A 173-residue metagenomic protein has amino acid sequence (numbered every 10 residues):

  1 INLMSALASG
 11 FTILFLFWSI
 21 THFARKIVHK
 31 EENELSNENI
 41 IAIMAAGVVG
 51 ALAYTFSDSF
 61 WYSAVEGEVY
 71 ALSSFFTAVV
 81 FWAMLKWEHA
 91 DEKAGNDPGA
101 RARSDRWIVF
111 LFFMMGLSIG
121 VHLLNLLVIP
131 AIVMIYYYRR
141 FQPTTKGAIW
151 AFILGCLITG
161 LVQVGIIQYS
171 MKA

Functional and structural regions predicted by a protein language model:
L3, M44-V49, I108-V109, I149 (+1 more regions): Hydrophobic alpha-helical transmembrane segments
L3-L35, A78-K86: Transmembrane-helix motifs of polytopic, lipid-linked glycan transferases
M4-F11, E68-V79, V121-L124, V128-P130: Membrane-embedded alpha-helical segments of multi-pass membrane proteins, especially the transmembrane helices
A24, L35-I41, V80-I108, M115 (+1 more regions): Membrane-interface transmembrane helices that cradle and orient dolichyl/undecaprenyl
G50-L52, W107-G120: Membrane-interface alpha helices of multi-pass inner-membrane proteins
A51-T55, G116-L117, C156-G165: Aromatic-anchored segments of alpha-helical transmembrane domains
S59-Y70: Short acidic/glycine- and proline-prone juxtamembrane loop motifs at membrane-interface regions of multi-pass membrane
E88-H89, V128-A173: Perimembrane helix-loop-helix junctions
